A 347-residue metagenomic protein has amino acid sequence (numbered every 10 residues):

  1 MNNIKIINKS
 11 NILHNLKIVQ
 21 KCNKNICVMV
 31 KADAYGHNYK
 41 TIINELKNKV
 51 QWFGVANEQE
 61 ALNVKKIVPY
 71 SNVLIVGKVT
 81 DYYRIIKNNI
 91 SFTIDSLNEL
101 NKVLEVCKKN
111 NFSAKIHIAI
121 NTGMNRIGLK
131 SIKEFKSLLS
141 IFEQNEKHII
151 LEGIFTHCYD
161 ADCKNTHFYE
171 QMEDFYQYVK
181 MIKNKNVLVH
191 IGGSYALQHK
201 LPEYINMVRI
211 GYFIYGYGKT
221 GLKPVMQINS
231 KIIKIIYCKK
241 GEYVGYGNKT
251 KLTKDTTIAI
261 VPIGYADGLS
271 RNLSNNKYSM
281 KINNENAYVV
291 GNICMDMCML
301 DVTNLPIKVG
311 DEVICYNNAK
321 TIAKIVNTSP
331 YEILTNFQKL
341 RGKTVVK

Functional and structural regions predicted by a protein language model:
N2-N8, L13, V79-R84, S96 (+2 more regions): Active-site anion/phosphate-binding pocket segments in diverse small-molecule metabolic enzymes
N3-L13, K24-M181, K185-H190: Active-site-proximal beta-alpha core segment in soluble small-molecule metabolic enzymes
N15-I18: Alpha-helical scaffold segments that flank or form the walls of functional sites
